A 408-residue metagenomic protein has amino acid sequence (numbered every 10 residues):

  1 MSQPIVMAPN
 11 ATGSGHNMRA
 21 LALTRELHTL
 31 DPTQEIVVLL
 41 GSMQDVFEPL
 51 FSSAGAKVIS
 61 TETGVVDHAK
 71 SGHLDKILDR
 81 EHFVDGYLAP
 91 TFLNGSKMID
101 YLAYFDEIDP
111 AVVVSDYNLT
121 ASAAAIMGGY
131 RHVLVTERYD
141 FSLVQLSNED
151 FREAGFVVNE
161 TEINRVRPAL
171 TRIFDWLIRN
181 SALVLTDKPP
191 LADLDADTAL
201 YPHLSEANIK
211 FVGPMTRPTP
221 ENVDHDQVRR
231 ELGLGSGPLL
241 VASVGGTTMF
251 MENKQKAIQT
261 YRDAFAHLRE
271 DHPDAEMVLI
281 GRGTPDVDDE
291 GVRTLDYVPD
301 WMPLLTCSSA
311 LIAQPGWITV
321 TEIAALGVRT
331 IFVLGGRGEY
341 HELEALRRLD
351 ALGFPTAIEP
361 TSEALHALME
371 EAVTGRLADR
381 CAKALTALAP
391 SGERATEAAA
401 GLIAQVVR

Functional and structural regions predicted by a protein language model:
A8-P9, R19, D187-L191, V212-H272 (+1 more regions): Active-site donor-nucleotide binding/catalytic segment of nucleotide-sugar enzymes
H16-H28: Short amphipathic alpha-helix
T29-L30, Q34-F92: Conserved nucleotide-sugar phosphate-binding/catalytic loop shared by glycosyltransferases and other
L74-V114, L119-T120, E160-R165: Conserved nucleotide-sugar donor-binding subdomain of glycosyltransferases
I99-D100, V278-T284, D289-T319: Donor nucleotide-activated moiety binding/catalytic core segment of transferases that use nucleotide-activated donors
V112-D116, P299-E344: A donor-sugar binding/catalytic signature common to diverse glycosyltransferases and related nucleotide-sugar
R131-R217: Active-site-proximal region of nucleotide-activated glycan assembly enzymes, centered on histidine/acidic-rich loops
V373-R408: C-terminal amphipathic helix plus adjacent low-complexity, charged tail appended to glycosyltransferase catalytic
